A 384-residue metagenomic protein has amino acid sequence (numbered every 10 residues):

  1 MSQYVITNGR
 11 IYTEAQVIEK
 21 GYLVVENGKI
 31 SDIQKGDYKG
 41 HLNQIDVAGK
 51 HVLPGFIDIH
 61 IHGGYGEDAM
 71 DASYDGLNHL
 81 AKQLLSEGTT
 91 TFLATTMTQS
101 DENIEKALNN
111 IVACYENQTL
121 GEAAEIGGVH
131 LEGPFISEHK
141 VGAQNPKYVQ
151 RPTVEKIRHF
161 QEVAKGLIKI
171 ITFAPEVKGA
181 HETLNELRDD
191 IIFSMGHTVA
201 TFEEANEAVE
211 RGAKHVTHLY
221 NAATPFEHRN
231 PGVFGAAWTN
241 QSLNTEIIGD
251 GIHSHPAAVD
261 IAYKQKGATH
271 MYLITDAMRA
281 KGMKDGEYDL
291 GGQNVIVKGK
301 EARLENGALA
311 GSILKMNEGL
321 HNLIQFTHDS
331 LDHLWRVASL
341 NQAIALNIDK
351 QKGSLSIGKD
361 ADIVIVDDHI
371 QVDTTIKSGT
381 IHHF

Functional and structural regions predicted by a protein language model:
M1-L53: Histidine-rich, glycine-flanked metal-binding segment
Y4-T7, K39-N78, K82: Replace "His-x-His-based motif
G9, I344, S354-F384: C-terminal cap of metal-dependent C-N hydrolases
I59, A69-A124, Y148-V163, D332-H333: Alpha-helical scaffold segments that flank or form the walls of functional sites
H62, N78-A107, A124-S137, A164-E176 (+4 more regions): Divalent metal-dependent hydrolysis catalytic cores, especially in the metallo-beta-lactamase
Q83-L93, E138-K165, V209, A213-L219 (+2 more regions): Active-site gating loops and adjacent loop-to-helix segments of metal-dependent hydrolytic enzymes
R158, E162-M283: Active-site core of metal-dependent hydrolases
A236-T245, Y263-T275, K281-I365: His/Asp/Glu-enriched, well-ordered alpha-helical/loop segment that forms or immediately abuts the divalent-metal
